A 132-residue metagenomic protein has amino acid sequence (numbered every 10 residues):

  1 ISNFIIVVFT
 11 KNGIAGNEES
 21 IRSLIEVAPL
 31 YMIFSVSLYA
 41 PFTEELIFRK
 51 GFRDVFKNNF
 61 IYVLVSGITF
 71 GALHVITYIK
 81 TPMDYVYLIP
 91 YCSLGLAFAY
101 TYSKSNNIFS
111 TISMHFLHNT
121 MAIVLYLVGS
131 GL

Functional and structural regions predicted by a protein language model:
I1-V7: C-terminal TM-helix exit segments that contain a strictly Trp-centered aromatic cap at the helix terminus
V7-E26: Membrane-interface interhelical connector segments
V27-L132: Transmembrane helix-loop-helix hairpins at the membrane interface of multi-pass integral membrane proteins
